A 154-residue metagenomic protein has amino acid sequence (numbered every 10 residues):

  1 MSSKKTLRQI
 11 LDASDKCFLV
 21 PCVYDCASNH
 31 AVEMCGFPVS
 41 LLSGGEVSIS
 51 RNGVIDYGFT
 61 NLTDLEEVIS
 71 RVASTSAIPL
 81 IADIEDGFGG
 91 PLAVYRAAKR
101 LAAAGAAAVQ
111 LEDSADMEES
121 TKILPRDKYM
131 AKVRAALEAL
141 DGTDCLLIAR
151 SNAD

Functional and structural regions predicted by a protein language model:
M1-C22, C26-C35, R134-E138: N-terminal amphipathic alpha-helix/helix-capping segment at the start of soluble metabolic enzymes
S3-K5, I55-A82, A104, T121-A149: Alpha-helix-loop-beta-strand connector modules within alpha/beta enzyme cores
L19-D25, S40-L42, L80-I84, V109-L111 (+1 more regions): Hydrophobic faces of well-ordered beta-strands that scaffold small-molecule active sites in alpha/beta enzyme cores
S28-M34, F88-R100: Catalytic cores of alpha/beta
N29, S40-E66, D86-P91, V109-K128: Glycine-rich, proline-tolerant flexible connector loops at the mouths of alpha/beta enzymes
G36-S40, G44, A107, D141-T143: Glycine-enriched alpha-helix->loop->beta-strand junction motifs that scaffold or abut catalytic
P38, Y57, A97-L101: A glycine- and small-aliphatic-rich helix-loop capping segment at beta-alpha/alpha-beta transitions that lines
S70-T75, P79, E85-A93, A102-V109 (+1 more regions): A glycine-rich phosphate/pyrophosphate-binding beta-strand-loop-alpha-helix module
